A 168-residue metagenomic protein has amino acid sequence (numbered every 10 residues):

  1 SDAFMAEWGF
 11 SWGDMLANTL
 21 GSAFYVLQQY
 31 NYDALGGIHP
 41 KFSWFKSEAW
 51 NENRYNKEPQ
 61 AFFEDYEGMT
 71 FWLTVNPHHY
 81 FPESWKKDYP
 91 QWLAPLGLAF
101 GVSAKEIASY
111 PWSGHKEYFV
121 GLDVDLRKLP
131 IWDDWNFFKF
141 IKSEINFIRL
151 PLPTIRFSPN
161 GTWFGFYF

Functional and structural regions predicted by a protein language model:
S1-F168: Hydrophobic alpha-helical membrane segments
